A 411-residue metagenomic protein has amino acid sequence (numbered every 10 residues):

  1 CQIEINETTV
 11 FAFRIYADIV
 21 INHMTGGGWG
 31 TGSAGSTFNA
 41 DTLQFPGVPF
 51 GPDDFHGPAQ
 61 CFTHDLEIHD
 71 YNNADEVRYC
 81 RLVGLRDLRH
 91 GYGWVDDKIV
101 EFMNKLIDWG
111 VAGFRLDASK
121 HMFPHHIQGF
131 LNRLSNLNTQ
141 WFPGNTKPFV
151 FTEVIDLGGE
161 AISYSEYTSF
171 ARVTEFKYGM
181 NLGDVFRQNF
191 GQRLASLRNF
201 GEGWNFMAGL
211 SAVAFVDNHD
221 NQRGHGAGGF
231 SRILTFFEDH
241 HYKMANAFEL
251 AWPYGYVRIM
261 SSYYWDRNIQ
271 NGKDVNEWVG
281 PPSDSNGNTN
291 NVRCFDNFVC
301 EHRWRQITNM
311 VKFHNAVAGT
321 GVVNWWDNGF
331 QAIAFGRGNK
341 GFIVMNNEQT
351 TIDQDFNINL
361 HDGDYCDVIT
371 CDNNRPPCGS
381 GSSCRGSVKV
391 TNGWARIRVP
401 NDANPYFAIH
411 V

Functional and structural regions predicted by a protein language model:
C1, R86, H90-W94, M207 (+1 more regions): N-terminal carbohydrate-binding/catalytic regions of secreted carbohydrate-active enzymes
E4-A17, N22-H23, G32, N39-T42 (+2 more regions): Active-site-proximal helices and loops of the catalytic beta/alpha 8
N22-Y71, S169: Aromatic- and acidic-residue-enriched segments that line the glycan-binding/catalytic groove of carbohydrate-active
G28, Y92-G93, W304: Serine-centered coil/turn micro-motif
A34, R86-R89, S231: A short, structure-level motif marking secondary-structure boundaries and short turns
G47-P52, Q60-W109, S119: Active-site-adjacent "subsite" loops/lids of carbohydrate-active enzymes
F55, L88, V388: Short clusters of hydrophobic/aromatic residues that line enzyme substrate/ligand-binding pockets
